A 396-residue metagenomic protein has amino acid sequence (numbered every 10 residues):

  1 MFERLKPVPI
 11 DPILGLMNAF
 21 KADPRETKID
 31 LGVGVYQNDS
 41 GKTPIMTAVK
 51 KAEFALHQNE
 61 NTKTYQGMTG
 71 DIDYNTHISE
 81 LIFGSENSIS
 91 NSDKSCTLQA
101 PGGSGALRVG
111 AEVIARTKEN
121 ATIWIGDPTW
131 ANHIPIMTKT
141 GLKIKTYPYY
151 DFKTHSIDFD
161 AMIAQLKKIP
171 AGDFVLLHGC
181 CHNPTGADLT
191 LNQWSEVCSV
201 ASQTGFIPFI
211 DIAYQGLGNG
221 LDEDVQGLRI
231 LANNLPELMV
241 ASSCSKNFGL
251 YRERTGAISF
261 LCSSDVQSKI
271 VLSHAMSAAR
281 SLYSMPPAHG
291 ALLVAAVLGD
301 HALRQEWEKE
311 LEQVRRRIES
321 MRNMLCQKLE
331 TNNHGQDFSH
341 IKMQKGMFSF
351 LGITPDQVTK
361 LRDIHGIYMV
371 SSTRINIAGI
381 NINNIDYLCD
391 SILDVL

Functional and structural regions predicted by a protein language model:
M1-G70, H77-E80, S281, P287 (+1 more regions): N-terminal "arm"/small-domain region of PLP-dependent enzymes with the aminotransferase-like
L31, I144, P208, L238 (+1 more regions): Hydrophobic beta-strand scaffold residues
F54, E60-Q203, G216-L217, V225-L228 (+3 more regions): Conserved core of the PLP fold type I
K94, I341-G346, V370-T373: Short Gly/Ser/Thr- and Asp/Glu-enriched loop/turn motifs at secondary-structure junctions
I212-A213: Conserved Walker B
G227-I270, H274: Active-site PLP attachment segment
L272-A291, V297-C326: Structural signature of PLP-dependent enzymes
W307-I364: Conserved PLP-binding catalytic core of the aspartate aminotransferase-like
